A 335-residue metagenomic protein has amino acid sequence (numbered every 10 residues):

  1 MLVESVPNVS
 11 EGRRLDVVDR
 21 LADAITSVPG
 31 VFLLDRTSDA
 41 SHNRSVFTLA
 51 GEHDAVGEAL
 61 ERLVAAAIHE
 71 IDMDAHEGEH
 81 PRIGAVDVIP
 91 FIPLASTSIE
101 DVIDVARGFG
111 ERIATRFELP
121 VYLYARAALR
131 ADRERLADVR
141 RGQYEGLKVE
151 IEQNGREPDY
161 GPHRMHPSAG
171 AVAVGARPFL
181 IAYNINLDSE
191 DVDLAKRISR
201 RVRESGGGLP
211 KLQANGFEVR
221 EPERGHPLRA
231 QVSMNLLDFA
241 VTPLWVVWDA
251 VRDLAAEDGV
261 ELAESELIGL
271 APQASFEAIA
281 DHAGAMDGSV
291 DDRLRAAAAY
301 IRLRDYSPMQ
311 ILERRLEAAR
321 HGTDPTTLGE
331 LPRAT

Functional and structural regions predicted by a protein language model:
M1-T335: Long, contiguous binding/interaction regions
